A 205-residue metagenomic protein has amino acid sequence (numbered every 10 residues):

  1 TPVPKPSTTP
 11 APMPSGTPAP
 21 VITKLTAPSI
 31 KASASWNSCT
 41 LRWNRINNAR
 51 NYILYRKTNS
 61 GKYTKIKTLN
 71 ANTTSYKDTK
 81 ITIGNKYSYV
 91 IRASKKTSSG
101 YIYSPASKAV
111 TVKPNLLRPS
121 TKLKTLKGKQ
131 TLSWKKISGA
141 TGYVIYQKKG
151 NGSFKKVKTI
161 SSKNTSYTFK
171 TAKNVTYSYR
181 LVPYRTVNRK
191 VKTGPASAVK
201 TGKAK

Functional and structural regions predicted by a protein language model:
T1-K24: Ser/Thr/Gly/Pro-rich low-complexity, disordered linker/stalk segments of secreted and cell-surface proteins
G16-N48, I83, Y101-G139, K190-K205: Pro/Thr/Ser/Gly-rich low-complexity, intrinsically disordered linker/stalk tracts
W36-T40, T73-S75, K86, K127-T131 (+3 more regions): A generic structural signal for beta-strand entry/edge sites
N47, T58-K62, T97-S99, S138 (+2 more regions): Solvent-exposed strand-loop boundary residues in beta-sheet-rich modules
N51-L54, Y143-I145: Short beta-strand elements bearing conserved aromatic residues within extracellular beta-rich modules
Y55-T82, Q147-A172: Recognizes extended acidic, P/S/T-rich segments that occur within or adjacent to Ig-like beta-sandwich modules
D78-T97, F169-R189: Beta-strand-rich modules
